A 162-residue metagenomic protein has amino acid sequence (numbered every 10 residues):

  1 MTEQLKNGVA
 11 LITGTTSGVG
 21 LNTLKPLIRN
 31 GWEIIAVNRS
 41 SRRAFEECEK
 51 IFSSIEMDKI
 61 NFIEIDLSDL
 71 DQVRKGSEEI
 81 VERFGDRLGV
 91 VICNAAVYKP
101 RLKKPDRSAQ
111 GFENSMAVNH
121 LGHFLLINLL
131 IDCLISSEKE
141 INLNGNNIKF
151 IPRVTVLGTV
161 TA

Functional and structural regions predicted by a protein language model:
M1-A162: Rossmann-fold NAD(P)H-dependent dehydrogenase/reductase core
